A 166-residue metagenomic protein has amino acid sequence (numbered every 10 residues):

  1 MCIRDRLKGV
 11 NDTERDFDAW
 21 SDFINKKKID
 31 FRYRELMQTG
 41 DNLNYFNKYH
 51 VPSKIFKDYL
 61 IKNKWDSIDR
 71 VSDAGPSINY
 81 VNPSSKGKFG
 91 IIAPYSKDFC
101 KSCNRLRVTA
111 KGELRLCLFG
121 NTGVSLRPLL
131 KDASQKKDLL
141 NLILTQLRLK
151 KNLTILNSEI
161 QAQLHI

Functional and structural regions predicted by a protein language model:
R4-L43, K57-K64, A110-K111: Conserved C-terminal portion of the radical SAM core fold that forms the substrate/S-adenosylmethionine-binding
T39-I155: Accessory C-terminal segments flanking Radical SAM cores
S158-H165: Intrinsic disorder and flexible/low-complexity segments
